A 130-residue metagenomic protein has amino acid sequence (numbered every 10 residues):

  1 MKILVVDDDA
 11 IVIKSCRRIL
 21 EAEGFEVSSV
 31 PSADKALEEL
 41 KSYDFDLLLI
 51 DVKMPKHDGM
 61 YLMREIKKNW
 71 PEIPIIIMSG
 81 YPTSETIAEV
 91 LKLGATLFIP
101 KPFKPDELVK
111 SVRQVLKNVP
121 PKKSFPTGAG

Functional and structural regions predicted by a protein language model:
A10-S28: Two-component/phosphorelay signaling modules centered on CheY-like receiver
I13, P55, T83: The feature encodes the CheY-like receiver
P31-S32, D58-L62: Acidic catalytic/metal-coordinating carboxylates
E38, M60-P71: Short amphipathic alpha-helix used as the core "switch/output" element in two-component signaling
Y43-L49: Active-site beta3 strand of CheY-like receiver
Y61, P82-L97, K110: Alpha4 helix (beta4-alpha4-beta5 surface) of REC/receiver domains from two-component response regulators
K101: A Lys-centered signature of the CheY-like receiver
